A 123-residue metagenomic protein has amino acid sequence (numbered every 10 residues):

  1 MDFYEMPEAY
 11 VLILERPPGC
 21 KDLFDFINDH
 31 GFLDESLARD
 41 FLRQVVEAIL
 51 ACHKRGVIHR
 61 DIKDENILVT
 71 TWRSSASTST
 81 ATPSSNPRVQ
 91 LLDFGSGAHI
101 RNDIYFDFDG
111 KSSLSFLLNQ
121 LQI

Functional and structural regions predicted by a protein language model:
M1-E8: Short beta-strand micro-motifs within the conserved protein kinase catalytic domain, predominantly in the N-lobe
L12-G19: Short pocket-lining segment of the protein kinase catalytic domain that shapes the ATP-binding cleft
D22-L33: AlphaC helix of the protein kinase catalytic domain
F41-L42: Activation segment signature within eukaryotic-like protein kinase domains
V45-C52: Conserved hydrophobic alpha-helix
H53-T70: Catalytic-loop of the protein kinase fold
T70-S113: Activation segment/activation loop of eukaryotic-type protein kinase catalytic domains
K111-Q122: Protein kinase subdomain VIII
